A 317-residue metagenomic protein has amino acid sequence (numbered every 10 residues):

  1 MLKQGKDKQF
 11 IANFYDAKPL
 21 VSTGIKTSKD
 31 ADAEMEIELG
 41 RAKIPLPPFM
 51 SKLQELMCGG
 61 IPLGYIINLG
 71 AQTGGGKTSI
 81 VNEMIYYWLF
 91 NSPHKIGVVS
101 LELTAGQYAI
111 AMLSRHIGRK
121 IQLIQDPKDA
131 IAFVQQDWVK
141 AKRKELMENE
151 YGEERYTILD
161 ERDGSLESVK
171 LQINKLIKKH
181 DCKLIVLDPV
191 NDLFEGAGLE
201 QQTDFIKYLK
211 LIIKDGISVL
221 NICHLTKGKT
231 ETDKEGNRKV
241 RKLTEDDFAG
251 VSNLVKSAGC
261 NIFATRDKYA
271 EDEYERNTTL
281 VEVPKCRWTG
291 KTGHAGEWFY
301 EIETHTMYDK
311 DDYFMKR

Functional and structural regions predicted by a protein language model:
M1-A12: Long, basic/Gly/Ser/Thr-rich N-terminal segments that mediate initial subcellular attachment or targeting
A12-K120: The Walker A/P-loop phosphate-binding site
S22-K29, N149, L166-L187, L211-D215 (+1 more regions): C-terminal regions of RecA-like/P-loop NTPase motor modules
N68, I158, K183-D188, L220: Structural motif
P93-H180, A295-E297: Cytosolic-facing regulatory segments adjacent to core modules
E102-L103, I217, N221-T226, R266-D267: A short beta-strand-to-loop transition that corresponds to the Sensor-1 phosphate-sensing loop of AAA+ P-loop ATPases
T157-D163, L193-Q202, K234-T244: Flexible beta-alpha connector loops of hexameric P-loop NTPases
K183-K210, I217: Helical hairpin unit composed of two closely spaced alpha helices linked by a short loop
